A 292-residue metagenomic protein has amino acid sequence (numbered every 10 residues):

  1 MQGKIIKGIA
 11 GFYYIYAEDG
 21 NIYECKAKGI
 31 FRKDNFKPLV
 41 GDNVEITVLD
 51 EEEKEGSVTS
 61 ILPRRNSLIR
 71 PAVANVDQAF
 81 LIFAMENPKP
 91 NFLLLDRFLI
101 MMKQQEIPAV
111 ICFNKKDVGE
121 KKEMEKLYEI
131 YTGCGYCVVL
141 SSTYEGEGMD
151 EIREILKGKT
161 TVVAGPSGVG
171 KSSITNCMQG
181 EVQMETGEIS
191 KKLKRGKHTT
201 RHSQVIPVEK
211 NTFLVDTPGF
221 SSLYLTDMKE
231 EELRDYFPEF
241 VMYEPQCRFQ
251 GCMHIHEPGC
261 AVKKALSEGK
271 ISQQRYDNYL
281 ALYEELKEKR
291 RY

Functional and structural regions predicted by a protein language model:
M1-I9: Structural detector for short beta-strands of small beta-barrel domains
G11, G29, N35-E52, L62-Q78 (+5 more regions): Helix-rich effector regions associated with P-loop NTPase G domains
Y13-A17, C25, I46: SH3/SH3-like beta-barrel fold
N21-I30: Short, structured beta-strand/loop micro-motifs enriched in basic residues and often containing a Trp
E51-I61, K89-N91: Short, Lys/Arg- and Gly-enriched loop/turn segments at beta-strand edges
E86-G135: Phosphate-binding glycine-rich loops and their immediate beta-loop-alpha structural context
D117-V169: Canonical P-loop GTPase G-domain recognition
